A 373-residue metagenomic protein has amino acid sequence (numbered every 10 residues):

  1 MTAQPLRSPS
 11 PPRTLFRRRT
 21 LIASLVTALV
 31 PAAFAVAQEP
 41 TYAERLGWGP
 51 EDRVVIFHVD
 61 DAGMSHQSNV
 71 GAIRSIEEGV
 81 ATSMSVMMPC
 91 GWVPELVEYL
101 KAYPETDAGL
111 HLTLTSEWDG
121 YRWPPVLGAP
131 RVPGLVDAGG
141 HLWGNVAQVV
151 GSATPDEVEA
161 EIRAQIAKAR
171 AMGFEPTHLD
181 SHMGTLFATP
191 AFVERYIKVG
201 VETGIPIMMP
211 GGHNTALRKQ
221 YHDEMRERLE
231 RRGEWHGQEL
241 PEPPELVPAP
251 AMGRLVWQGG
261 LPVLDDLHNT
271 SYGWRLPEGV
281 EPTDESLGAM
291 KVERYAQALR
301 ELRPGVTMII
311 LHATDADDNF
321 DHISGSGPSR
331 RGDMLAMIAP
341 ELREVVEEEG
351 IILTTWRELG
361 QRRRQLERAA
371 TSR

Functional and structural regions predicted by a protein language model:
Q4-A23: Bacterial N-terminal signal peptides that target proteins for export
R19, V26, A35-I56: N-terminal pre-catalytic segment of deacetylase/amide-hydrolase enzymes
E44-D119: Active-site beta->alpha N-cap acidic-glycine motif
D61, A108, L179, I309 (+1 more regions): Conserved, mostly hydrophobic/aromatic
A72-E78, E95-D107, P124-D137, A171 (+1 more regions): Acidic (Asp/Glu)-rich catalytic clusters
W123-V149, R228-E230: Active-site gating loops and adjacent loop-to-helix segments of metal-dependent hydrolytic enzymes
P155, E159, R163-L264, H268-N269 (+2 more regions): Catalytic domains of cell-wall/extracellular-matrix polysaccharide-remodeling enzymes, centered on de-N-acetylation
I207, H322-R373: C-terminal domain-boundary segment and adjacent tail
